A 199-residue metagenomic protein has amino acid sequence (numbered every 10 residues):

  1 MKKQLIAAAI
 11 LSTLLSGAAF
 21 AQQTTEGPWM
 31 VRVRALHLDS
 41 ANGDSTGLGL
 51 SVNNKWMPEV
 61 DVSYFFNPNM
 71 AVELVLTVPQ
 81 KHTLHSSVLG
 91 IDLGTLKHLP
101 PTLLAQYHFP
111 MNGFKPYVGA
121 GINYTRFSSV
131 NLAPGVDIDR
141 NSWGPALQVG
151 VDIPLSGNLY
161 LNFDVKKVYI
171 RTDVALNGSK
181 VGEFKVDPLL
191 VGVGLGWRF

Functional and structural regions predicted by a protein language model:
M1-G27: Cleavable N-terminal export/targeting peptides
A21-S63, V72, S129, G196-R198: Short glycine/proline- and aromatic-enriched beta-strand/turn motifs that initiate or cap beta-hairpins
T24-P28, F65-N69, M111-K115, P154-N158 (+1 more regions): Strand-connecting loop/turn motifs
T25, L48-N54, G90-K97, G135-W143 (+1 more regions): Replace "Gram-negative outer membrane beta-barrel proteins" with "bacterial and organellar outer membrane beta-barrel
R32-R34, D61-F65, Q148-G150, Y160-N162: Short, conserved structural micro-motifs that define repeat-unit consensus positions and nucleotide-binding loops
A35, D61-L132, S142, V191-F199: Gram-negative (and chloroplast) outer-membrane scaffold detector with strong preference for beta-barrel transmembrane
N42-G49, T83-I91, F127-D137, D173-K180: Outer-membrane beta-barrel translocator domains and adjoining extracellular loop/strand segments of Gram-negative
K81-H85, T95, S156-F199: Predominantly the C-terminal beta-signal and adjacent terminal strand-loop region of outer-membrane beta-barrel
